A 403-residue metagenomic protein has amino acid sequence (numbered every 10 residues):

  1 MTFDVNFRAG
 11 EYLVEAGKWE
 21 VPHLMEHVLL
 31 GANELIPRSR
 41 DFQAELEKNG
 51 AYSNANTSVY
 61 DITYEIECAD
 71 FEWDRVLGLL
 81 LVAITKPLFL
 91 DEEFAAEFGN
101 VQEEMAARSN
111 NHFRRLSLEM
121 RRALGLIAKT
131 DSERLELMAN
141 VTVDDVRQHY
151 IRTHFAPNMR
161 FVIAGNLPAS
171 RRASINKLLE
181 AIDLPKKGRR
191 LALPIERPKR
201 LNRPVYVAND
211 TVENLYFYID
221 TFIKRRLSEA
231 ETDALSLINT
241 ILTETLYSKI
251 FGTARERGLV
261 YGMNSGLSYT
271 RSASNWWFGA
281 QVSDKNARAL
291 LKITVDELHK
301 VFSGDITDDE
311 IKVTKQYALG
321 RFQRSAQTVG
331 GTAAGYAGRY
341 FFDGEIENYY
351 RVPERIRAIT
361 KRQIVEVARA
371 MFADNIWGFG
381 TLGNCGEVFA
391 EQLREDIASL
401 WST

Functional and structural regions predicted by a protein language model:
M1-L46, I219, E229-L242, I250-E256: Active/ligand-binding-proximal structured segments within catalytic/core domains that scaffold catalytic residues
A32, R40-R190, E196-R197, Y206 (+4 more regions): Charge-rich, well-structured scaffold segments of protease-associated domains
L201-N209: Short amphipathic
Y247: Catalytic core of Fe(II)/2-oxoglutarate
